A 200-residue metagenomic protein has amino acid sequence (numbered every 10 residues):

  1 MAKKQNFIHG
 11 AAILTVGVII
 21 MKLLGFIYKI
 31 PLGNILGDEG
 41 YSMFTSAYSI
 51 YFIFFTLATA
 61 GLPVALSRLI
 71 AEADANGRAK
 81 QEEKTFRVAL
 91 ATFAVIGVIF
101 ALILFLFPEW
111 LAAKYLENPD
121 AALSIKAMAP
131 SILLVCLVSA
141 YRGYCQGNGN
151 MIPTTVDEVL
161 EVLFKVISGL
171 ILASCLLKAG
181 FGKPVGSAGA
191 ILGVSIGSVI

Functional and structural regions predicted by a protein language model:
M1-L24, K80, K84, M151: N-terminal membrane topogenesis motif
L32-I53, D120, K183-L192: Interfacial/gating helices of multi-pass transporter permease domains
G37, T59-A91, G147-I152: Transmembrane-helix boundary and interhelical linker motifs in polytopic inner-membrane proteins
T45-I70, P130-L133: Small-residue-rich midsections of specific transmembrane alpha-helices
I99-P119, L177-K178: Short membrane-interface helical motifs at transmembrane helix boundaries in multi-pass membrane transporters
E117-Y141: Alpha-helical transmembrane segments of multi-pass membrane proteins
V135-D157: Membrane-interface junctions at transmembrane-helix termini in multi-pass inner-membrane proteins
D157-I171, G180-I200: Hydrophobic alpha-helical transmembrane segments
